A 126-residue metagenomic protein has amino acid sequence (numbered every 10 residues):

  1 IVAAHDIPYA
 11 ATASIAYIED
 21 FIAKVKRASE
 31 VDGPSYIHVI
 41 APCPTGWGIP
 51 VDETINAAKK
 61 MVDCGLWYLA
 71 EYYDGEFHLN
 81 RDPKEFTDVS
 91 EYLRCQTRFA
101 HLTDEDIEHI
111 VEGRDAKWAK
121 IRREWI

Functional and structural regions predicted by a protein language model:
I1-V31: Conserved thiamine diphosphate
A10-A13, Y36-I40: Short, conserved beta-strand edge motifs with alternating hydrophobic and charged residues
Y17, I40-T45: Glycine-rich beta-alpha junction loops
A28-Y36, A57-K60: Short, structured secondary-structure boundary patches
C43-I126: Flexible, low-complexity linker and terminal segments
